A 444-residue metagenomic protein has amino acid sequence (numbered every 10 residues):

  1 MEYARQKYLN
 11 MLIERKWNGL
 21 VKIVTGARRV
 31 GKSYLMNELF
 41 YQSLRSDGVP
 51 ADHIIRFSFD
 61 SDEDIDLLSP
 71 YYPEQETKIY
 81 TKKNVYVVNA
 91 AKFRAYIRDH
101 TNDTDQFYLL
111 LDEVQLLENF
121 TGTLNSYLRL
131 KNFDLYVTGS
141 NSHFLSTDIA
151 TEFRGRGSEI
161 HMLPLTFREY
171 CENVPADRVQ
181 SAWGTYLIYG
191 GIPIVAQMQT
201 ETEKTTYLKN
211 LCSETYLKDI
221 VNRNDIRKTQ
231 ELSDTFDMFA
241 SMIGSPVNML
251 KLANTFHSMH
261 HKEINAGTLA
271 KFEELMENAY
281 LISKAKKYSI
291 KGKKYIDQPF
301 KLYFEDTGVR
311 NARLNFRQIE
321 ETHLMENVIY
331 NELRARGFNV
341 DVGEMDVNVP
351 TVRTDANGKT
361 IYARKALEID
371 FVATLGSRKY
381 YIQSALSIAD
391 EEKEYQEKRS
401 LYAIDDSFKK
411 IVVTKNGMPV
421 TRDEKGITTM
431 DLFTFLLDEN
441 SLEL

Functional and structural regions predicted by a protein language model:
M1-E2, T25, S33-Y34, E38-Y41 (+3 more regions): A cross-kingdom feature that marks ATP-driven nucleic-acid transaction machinery
E2, R168-D346: Interdomain hinge/linker elements that couple catalytic modules in large macromolecular machines
E2-G19: Pre-Walker A adenine-sensing motif
R45-S61: Conserved catalytic segments around the Walker B and adjacent sensor/switch elements of P-loop NTPase domains
F57-D105: Short glycine-rich substrate-engagement loop in P-loop NTPases that contacts/grips substrate
T101-F120: Conserved P-loop NTPase "ATPase switch" module shared by AAA+ and STAND
L110, D134-S140, H161: Structural recognition of the conserved hydrophobic beta-strand(s) that form the central parallel beta-sheet of P-loop
S126, H143-S158, V174-P175: Short regulatory helix/loop adjacent to the ATP-binding pocket of P-loop NTPases
